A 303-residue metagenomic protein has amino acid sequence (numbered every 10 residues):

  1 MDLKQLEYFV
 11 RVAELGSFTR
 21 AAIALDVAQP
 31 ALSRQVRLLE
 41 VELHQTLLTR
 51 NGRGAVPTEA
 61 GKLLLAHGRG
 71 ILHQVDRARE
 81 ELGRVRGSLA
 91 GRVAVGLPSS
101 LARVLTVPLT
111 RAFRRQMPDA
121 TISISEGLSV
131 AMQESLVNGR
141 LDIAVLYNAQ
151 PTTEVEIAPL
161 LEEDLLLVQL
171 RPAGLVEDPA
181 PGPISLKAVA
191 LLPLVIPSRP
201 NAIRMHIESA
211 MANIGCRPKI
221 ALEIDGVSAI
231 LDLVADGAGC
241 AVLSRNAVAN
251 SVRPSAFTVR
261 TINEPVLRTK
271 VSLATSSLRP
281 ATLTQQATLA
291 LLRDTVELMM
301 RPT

Functional and structural regions predicted by a protein language model:
V10-A28: Short helix-boundary/capping micro-motifs
L15, A24, R37-T46, L72 (+1 more regions): Residue cluster at the C-terminal edge of the helix-turn-helix DNA-binding motif
E40-K62: A short LG(V/I)-centered, amphipathic sequence patch enriched for acidic residue(s) preceding the LG motif
E42-L43, L64-R86: Alpha-helical linker/hinge and terminal dimerization helices associated with HTH transcriptional regulators
A90-T153, I224: Central regulatory/effector-binding core of bacterial HTH transcription factors
L105, T258-P302: A late-sequence structural motif
T152-P159, E163, S228-L278: Beta-alpha-beta core module
E154-L194: Flexible hinge/capping segments at coil-to-helix
